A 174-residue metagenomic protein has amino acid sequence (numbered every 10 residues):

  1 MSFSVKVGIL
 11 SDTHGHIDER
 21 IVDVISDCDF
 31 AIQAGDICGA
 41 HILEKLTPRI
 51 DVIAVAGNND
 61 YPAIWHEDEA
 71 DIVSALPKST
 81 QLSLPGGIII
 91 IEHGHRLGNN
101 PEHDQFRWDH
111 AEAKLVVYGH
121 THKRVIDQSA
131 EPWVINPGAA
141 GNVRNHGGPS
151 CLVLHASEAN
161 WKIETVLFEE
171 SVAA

Functional and structural regions predicted by a protein language model:
M1-V52, D68-K78, G86, G147-S150 (+3 more regions): N-terminal active-site segment of His-dependent metallophosphoesterases
I9-S11, F30-D36, I53-N58, I91-H93 (+2 more regions): Active-site neighborhood of phospho(di)ester-bond hydrolases with catalytic His/Asp-centered motifs
G15, G39, R96, K123 (+1 more regions): Short active-site segment of divalent metal-dependent hydrolases/proteases that encodes the spacing between
H16-D23, I91-H110: Pre-active-site segment of Zn-dependent metallo-hydrolases
H41-I42, A63, V125: Phosphate- and divalent-cation-binding pockets in alpha/beta enzyme and binding domains that engage nucleotide-derived
I53, N99-E164: Conserved beta-sheet core of the metallophosphoesterase superfamily
I53-G57, Y61-N99: Helix-adjacent hinge/juxtasegments
L84, H93-G94, A156, T165-L167: Residue-level recognition of conserved beta-strand positions in structured domain cores
